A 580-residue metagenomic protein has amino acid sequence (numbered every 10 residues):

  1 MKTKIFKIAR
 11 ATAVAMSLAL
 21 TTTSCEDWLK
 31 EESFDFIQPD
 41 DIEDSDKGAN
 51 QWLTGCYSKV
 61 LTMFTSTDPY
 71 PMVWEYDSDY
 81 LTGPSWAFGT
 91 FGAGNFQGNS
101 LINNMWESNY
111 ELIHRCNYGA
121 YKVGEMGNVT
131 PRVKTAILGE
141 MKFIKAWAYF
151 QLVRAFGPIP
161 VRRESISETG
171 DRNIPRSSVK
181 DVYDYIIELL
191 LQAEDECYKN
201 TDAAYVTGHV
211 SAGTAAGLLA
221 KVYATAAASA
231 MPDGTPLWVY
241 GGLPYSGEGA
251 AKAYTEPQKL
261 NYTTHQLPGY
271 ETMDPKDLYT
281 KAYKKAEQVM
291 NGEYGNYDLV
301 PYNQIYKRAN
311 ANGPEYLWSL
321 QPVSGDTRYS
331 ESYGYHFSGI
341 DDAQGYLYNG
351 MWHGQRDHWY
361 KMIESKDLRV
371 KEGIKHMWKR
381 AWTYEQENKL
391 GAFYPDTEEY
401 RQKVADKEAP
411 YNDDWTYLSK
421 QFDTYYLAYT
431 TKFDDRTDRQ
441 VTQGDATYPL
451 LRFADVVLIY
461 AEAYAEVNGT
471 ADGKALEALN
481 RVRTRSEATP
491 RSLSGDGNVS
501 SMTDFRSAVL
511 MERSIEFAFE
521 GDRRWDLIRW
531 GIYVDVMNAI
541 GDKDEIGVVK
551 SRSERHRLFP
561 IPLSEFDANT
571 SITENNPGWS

Functional and structural regions predicted by a protein language model:
T21-S24: C-terminal motif of bacterial Sec signal peptides marking the signal peptidase cleavage site
E26-F88, I159, Y183, L191-Q192 (+3 more regions): An aromatic- and glycine-enriched ligand-binding surface/loop that stacks and positions planar moieties
D41-F64, P84-F156, G170-H209, F422-Y448 (+4 more regions): Conserved, well-structured interaction surfaces
N109-L112, Y185, T214, L243-T272 (+7 more regions): Long, intrinsically disordered, low-complexity segments
Q151-A155, P160, T201, T225-G234 (+1 more regions): Short coil/turn linking the two alpha-helices of tandem helical-hairpin repeats
L368-V482: C-terminal substrate/ligand-recognition segments
